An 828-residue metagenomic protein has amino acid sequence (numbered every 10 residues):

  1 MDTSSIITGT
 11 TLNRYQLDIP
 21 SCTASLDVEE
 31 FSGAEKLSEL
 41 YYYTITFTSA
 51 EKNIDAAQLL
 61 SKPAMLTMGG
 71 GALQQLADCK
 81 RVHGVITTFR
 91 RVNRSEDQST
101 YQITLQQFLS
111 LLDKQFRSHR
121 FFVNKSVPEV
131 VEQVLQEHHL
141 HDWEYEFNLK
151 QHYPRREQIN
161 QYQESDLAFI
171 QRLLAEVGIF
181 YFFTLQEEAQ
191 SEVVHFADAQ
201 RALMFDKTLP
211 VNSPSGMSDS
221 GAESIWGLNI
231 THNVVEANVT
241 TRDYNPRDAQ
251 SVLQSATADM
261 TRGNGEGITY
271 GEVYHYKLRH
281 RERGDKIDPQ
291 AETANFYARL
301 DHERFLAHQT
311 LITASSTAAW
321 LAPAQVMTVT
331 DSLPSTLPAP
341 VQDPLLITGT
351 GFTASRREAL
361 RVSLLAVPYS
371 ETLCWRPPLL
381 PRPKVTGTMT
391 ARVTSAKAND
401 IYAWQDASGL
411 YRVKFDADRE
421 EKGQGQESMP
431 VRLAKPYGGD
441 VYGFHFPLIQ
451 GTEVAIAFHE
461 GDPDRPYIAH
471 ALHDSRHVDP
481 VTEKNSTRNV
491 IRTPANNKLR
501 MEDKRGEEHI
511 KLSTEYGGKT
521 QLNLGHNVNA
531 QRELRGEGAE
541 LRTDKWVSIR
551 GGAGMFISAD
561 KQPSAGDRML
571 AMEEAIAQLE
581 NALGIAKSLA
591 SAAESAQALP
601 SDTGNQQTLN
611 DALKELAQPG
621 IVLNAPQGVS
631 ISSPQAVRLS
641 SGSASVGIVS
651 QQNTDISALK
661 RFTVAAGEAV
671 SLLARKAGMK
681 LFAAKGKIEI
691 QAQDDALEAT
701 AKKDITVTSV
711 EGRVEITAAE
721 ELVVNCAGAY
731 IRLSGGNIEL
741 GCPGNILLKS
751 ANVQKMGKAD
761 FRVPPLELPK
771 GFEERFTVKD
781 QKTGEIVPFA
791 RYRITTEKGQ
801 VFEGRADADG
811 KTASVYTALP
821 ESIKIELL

Functional and structural regions predicted by a protein language model:
M1-L828: Amphipathic alpha-helical and helix-coil boundary elements used as assembly and membrane-proximal scaffolds
